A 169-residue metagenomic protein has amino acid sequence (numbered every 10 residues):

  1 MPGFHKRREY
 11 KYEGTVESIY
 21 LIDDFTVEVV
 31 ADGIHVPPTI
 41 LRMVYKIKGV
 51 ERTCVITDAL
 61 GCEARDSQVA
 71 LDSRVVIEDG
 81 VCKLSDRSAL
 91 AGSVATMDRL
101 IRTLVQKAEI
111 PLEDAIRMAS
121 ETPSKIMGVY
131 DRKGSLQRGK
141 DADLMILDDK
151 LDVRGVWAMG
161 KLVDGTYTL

Functional and structural regions predicted by a protein language model:
M1-K6, A59-G61: Short, acidic/turn-prone active-site loops that include or flank metal/cofactor- and phosphate-binding residues
G3, G33, L151: Flexible, active-site-proximal loop/turn residues at the rims of small-molecule/cofactor binding pockets and catalytic
Y10-V29, G33, I40, Y45-K140 (+1 more regions): His/Asp/Glu-enriched, well-ordered alpha-helical/loop segment that forms or immediately abuts the divalent-metal
K150-W157: Short, Lys/Arg- and Gly-enriched loop/turn segments at beta-strand edges
